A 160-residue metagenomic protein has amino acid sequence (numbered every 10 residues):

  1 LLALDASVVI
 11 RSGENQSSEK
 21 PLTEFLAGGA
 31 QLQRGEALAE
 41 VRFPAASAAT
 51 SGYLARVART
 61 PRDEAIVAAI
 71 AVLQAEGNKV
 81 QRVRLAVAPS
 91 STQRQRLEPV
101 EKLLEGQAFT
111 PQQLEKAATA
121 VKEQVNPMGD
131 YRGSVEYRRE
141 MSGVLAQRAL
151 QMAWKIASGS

Functional and structural regions predicted by a protein language model:
L1-S160: C-terminal structural segment of proteins
